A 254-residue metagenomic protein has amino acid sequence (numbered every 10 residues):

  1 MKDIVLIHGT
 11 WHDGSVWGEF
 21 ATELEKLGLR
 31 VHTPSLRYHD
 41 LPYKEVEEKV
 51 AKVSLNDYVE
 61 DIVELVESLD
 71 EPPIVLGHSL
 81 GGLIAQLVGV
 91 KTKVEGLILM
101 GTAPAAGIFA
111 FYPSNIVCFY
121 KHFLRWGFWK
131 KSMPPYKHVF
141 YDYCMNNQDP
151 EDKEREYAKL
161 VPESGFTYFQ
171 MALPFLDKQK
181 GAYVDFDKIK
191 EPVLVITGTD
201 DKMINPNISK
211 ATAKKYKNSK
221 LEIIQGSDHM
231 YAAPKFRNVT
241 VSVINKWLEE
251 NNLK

Functional and structural regions predicted by a protein language model:
G9-H12, S79, T199: Active-site glycine-rich loops that stabilize anionic/oxyanionic intermediates across multiple enzyme folds
E25-E45: Conserved alpha/beta-hydrolase
L76-G81, A85: Gly/Ala-rich beta-loop-alpha elbow adjacent to hydrolase catalytic centers
I98-F128, Y168-F175: Flexible "cap/lid" loop of the alpha/beta hydrolase fold
M133-V184, E191: Alpha/beta-hydrolase
I189, V195-T197, D201: Short beta-strand/loop motif that positions the catalytic acidic residue of the alpha/beta-hydrolase fold
K202-I208: Conserved alpha/beta-hydrolase "acid-adjacent" motif
S219-K254: Catalytic active-site module of serine/aspartate enzymes centered on a nucleophile-bearing elbow/loop
